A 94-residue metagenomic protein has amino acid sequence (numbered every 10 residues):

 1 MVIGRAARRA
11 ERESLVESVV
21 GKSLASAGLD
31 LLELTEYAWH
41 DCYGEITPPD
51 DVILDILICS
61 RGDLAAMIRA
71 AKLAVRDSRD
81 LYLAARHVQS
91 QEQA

Functional and structural regions predicted by a protein language model:
M1-E33: Short terminal alpha-helical segments
I3, A7, S26-L29, T47-P48 (+2 more regions): Short coil/turn linker and secondary-structure boundary residues
E17, S26, E33-L34, C59 (+2 more regions): Generic detector of low-complexity/intrinsically disordered segments and short hydrophobic N-terminal stretches
L32-L34, A38, D50, D77: Alpha-helical structural elements
Y37-W39, Y43-I46, H87-Q89, A94: Short leucine-rich amphipathic alpha-helices used at interfaces
W39-L73: Acidic, low-complexity, intrinsically disordered interaction modules
L64-A94: Amphipathic alpha-helical binding modules
